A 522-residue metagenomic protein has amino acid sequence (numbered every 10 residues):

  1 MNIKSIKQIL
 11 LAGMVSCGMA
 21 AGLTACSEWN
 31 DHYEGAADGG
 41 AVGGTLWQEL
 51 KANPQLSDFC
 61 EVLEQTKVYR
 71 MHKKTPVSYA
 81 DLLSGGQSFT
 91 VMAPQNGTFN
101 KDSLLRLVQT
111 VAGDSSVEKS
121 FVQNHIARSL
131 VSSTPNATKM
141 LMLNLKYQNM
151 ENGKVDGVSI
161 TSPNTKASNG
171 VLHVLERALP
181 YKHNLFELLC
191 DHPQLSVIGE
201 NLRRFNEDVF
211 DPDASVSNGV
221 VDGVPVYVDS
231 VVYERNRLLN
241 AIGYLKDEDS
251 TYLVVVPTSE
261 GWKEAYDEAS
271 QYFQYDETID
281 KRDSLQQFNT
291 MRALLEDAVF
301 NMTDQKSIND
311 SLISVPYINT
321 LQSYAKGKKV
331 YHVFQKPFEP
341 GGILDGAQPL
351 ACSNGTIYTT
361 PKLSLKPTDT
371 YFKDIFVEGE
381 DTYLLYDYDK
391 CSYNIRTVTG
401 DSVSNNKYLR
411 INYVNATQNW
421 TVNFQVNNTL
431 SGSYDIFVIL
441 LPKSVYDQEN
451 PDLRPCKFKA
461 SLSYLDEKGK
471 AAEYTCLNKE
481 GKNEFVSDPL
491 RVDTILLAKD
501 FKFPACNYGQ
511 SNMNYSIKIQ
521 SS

Functional and structural regions predicted by a protein language model:
M1-A25: Sec-dependent bacterial lipoprotein signal peptides
L23-S522: Mature, structured domains of secreted/extracytosolic soluble proteins
